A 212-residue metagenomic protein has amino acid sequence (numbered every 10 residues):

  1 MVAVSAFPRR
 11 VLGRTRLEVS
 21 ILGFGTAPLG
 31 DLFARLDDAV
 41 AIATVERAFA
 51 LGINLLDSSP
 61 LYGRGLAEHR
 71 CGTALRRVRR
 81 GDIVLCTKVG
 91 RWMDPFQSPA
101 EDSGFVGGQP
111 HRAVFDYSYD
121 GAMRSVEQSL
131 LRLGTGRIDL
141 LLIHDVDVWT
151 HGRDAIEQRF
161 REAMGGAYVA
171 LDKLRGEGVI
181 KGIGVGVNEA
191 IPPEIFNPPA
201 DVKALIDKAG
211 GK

Functional and structural regions predicted by a protein language model:
M1-F96, G104, G136, G176: N-terminal binding-site loop/beta-alpha segment at the start of enzyme catalytic domains that lines or forms
M93-S98, V148-G152: Short acidic/His/Gly/Ser-rich catalytic and metal-binding motifs that mark active-site loops of diverse hydrolases
S103-K212: Glycine/proline-rich, positively charged, aromatic-decorated active-site loop/lid region on the catalytic face
